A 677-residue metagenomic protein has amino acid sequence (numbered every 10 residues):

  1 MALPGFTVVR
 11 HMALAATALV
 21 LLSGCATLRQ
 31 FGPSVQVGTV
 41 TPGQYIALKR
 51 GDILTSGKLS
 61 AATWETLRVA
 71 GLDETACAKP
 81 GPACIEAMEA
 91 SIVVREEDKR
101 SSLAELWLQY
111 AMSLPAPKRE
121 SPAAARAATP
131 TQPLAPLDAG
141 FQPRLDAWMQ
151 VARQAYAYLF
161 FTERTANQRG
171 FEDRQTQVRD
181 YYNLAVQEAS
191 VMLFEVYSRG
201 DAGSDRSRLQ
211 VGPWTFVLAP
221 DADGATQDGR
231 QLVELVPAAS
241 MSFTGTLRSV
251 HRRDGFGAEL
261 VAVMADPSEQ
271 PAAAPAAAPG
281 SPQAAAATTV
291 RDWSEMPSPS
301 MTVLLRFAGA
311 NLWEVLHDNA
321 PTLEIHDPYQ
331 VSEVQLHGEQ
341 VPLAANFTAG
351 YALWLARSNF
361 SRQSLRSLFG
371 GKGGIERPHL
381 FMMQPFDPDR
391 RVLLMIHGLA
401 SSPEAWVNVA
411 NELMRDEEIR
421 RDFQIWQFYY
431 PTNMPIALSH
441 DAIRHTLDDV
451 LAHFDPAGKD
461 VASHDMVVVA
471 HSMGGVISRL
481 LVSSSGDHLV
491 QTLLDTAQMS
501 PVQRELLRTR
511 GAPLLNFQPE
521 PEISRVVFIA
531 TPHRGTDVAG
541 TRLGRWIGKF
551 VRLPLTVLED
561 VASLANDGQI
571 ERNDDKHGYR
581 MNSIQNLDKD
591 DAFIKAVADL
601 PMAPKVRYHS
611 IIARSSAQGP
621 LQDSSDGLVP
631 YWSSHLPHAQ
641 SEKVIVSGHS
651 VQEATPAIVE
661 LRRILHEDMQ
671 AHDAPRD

Functional and structural regions predicted by a protein language model:
A2-A13: Bacterial N-terminal signal peptides that target proteins for export
L22-G24: C-terminal motif of bacterial Sec signal peptides marking the signal peptidase cleavage site
A26-L393, S402-N408, Q424-Q427, Q670-D677: Flexible, membrane-associating and regulatory peripheral segments of lipid-active enzymes
M112-F194, S198-R199, M395-L399, F428-Y579 (+1 more regions): Serine-dependent carboxylesterase/thioesterase catalytic core of lipase-like alpha/beta-hydrolase/SGNH enzymes
F386-P388, I419, D460-A462, V469-A470 (+3 more regions): Extracellular/periplasmic catalytic domains that process cell-envelope and extracellular macromolecules
A400-S401, T432-N433, D487, P532-R534 (+3 more regions): Short, solvent-exposed loop/turn segments at secondary-structure junctions
V407-F423: Short amphipathic alpha-helix adjacent to the substrate-entry channel of hydrolases
G548-D677: C-terminal subdomain of alpha/beta-hydrolase-fold enzymes, centered on the catalytic histidine and its supporting
